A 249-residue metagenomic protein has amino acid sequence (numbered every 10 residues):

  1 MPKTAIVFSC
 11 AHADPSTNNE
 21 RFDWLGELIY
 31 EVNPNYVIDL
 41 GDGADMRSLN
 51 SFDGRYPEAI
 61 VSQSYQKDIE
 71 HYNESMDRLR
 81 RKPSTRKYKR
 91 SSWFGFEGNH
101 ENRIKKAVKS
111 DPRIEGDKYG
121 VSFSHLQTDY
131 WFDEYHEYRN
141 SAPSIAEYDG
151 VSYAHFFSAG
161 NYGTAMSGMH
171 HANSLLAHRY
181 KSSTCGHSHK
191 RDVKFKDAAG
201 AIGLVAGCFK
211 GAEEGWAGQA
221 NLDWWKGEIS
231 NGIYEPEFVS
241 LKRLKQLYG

Functional and structural regions predicted by a protein language model:
M1-D77: N-terminal active-site segment of His-dependent metallophosphoesterases
M1-I6, I145-S152, A199: Beta-strand-turn-beta hairpins that frame and shape the catalytic cleft of phosphate-ester-processing enzymes
S9-A13, G41-D45, E97-E101, F156-S158 (+2 more regions): Active-site metal-binding loops of divalent metal-dependent hydrolases
T17-N18, R47-S51, I104-K109, T164-A165 (+1 more regions): A short acidic (Asp/Glu
N35, S91, K181-S182: Conserved acidic residues
V37, S92-G95, G203: Hydrophobic/aromatic residues located in beta-strands of well-ordered beta-sheets within soluble catalytic
L49-R139: Active-site neighborhood of divalent metal-dependent phosphoester bond hydrolases
A154-Q246: Conserved beta-sheet core of the metallophosphoesterase superfamily
